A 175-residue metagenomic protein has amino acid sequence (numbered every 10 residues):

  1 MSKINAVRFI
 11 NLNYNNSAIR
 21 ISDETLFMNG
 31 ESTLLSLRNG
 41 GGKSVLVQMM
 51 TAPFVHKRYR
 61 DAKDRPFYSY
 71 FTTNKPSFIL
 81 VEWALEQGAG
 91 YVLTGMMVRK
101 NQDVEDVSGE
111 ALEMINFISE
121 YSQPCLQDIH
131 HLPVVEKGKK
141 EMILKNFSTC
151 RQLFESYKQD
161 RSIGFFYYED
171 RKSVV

Functional and structural regions predicted by a protein language model:
M1-E155, Q159-I163, Y168-K172: Extreme N-terminal "head/tail" segments of very large remodeling/mechanoenzyme assemblies
